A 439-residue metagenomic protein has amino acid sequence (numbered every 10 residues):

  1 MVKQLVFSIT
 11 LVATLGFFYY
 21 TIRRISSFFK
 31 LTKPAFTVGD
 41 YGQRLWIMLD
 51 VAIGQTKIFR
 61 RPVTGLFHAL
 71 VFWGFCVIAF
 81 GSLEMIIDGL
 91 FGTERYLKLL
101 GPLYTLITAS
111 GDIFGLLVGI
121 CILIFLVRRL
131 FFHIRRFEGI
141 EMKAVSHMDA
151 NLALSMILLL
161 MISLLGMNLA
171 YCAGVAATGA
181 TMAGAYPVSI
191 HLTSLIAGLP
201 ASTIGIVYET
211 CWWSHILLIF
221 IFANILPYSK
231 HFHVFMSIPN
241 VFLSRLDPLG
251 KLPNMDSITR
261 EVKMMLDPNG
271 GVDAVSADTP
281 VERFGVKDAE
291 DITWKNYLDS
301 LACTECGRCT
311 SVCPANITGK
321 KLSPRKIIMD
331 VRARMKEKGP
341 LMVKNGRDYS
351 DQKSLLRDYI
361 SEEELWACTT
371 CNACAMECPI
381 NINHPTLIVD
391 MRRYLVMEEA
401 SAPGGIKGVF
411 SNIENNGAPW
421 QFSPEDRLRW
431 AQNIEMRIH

Functional and structural regions predicted by a protein language model:
M1-D273, M329: Membrane-embedded alpha-helical bundles of multi-pass integral membrane proteins
L5-V6, T21-I22, P62-A69, C76 (+8 more regions): Peripheral terminal and linker regions in Fe-S/redox and tRNA-modifying enzymes
W46, W73, W212-W213, W294 (+3 more regions): A residue-identity detector for tryptophan
T56, I238-V241, R334, I413 (+1 more regions): Alpha-helix boundary/capping residues
D273-S300, T310, N316-F422, D426: Ferredoxin-type iron-sulfur electron-transfer modules in oxidoreductases and energy-metabolism complexes
T304: Segments forming glycine/polar-rich beta-alpha architectures that bind adenosine-containing cofactors
G307: Short FAD-binding loop at a beta-strand-to-alpha-helix junction that anchors the flavin cofactor in diverse
